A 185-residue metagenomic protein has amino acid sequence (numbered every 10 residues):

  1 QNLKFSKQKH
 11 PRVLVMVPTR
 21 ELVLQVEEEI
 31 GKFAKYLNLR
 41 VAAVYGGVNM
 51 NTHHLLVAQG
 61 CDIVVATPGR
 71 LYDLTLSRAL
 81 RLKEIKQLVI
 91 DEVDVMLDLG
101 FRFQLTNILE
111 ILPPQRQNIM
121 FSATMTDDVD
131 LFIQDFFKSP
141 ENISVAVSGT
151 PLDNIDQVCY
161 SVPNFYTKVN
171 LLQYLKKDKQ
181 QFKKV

Functional and structural regions predicted by a protein language model:
Q1-K183: SF2 DExD/H RNA helicase N-terminal ATP-binding lobe
